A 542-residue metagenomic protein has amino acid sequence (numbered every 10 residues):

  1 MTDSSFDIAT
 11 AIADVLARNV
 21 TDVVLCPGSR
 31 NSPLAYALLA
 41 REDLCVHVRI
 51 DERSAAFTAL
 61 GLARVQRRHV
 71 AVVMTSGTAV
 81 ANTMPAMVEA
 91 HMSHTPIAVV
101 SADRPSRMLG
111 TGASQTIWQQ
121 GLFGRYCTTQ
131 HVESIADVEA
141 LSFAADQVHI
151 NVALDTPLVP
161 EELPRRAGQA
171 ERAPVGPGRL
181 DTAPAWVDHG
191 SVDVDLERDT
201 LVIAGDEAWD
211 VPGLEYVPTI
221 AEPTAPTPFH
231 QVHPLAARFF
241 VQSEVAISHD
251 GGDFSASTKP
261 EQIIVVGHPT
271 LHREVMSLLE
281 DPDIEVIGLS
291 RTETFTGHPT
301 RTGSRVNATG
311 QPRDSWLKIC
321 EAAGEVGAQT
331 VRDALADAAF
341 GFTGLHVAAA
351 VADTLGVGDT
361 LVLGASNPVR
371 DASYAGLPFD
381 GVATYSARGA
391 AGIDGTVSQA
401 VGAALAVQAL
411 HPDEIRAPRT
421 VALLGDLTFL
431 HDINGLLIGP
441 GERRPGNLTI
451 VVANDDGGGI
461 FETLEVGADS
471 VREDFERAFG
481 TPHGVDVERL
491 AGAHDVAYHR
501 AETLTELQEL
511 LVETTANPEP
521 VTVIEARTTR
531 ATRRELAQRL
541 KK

Functional and structural regions predicted by a protein language model:
M1-S4, R165, G267-T270, E274-N367 (+3 more regions): Phosphate/pyrophosphate-binding active-site segments
D3-V73, A81, A375: N-terminal cofactor/phosphate-binding cores enriched in small/glycine residues, especially glycine-rich loops such as
F6, R30, R41, A140-E197: Conformationally flexible catalytic loops at phosphate/diphosphate-handling active centers
A9-A13, C26-R30, L34-A35, A323-A417: Active-site diphosphate/adenylate-binding microenvironment
N19-D22, R64-S76, V80-N82, E89-S101 (+3 more regions): Structural signature of the thiamine diphosphate
C26-G28, T75-S76, E133-I135, N151-L154 (+7 more regions): Structural motif
L60, R64, T75-S76, N82 (+6 more regions): Glycine-rich, anion-gripping cofactor-binding loops and their flanking helix/strand elements in enzyme active sites
E89-A90, V100, S106-Q120, G376-K542: Thiamine diphosphate
